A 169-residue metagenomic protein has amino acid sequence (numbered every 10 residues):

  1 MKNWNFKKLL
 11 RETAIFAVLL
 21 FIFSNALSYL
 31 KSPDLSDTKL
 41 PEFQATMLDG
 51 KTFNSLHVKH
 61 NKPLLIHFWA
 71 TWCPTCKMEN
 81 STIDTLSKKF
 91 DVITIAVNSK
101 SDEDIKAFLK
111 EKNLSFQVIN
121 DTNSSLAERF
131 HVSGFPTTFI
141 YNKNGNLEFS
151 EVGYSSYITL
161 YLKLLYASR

Functional and structural regions predicted by a protein language model:
M1-Q44, R169: N-terminal targeting signals for export/organelle localization
I15, K110-L114, T122-S168: Thiol/disulfide oxidoreductase modules built on the thioredoxin-like
F43-L64: A short beta-strand-turn-helix
N61-L64, F68-W72, G134: Short pre-active-site segment immediately N-terminal to redox-active cysteine/selenocysteine motifs in thiol-based
L65-I66, V92, T138: Hydrophobic beta-strand anchors of alpha/beta hydrolase catalytic cores
K77-K112, T122-E128: Structural microenvironment flanking redox-active thiols in thiol-disulfide oxidoreductases
